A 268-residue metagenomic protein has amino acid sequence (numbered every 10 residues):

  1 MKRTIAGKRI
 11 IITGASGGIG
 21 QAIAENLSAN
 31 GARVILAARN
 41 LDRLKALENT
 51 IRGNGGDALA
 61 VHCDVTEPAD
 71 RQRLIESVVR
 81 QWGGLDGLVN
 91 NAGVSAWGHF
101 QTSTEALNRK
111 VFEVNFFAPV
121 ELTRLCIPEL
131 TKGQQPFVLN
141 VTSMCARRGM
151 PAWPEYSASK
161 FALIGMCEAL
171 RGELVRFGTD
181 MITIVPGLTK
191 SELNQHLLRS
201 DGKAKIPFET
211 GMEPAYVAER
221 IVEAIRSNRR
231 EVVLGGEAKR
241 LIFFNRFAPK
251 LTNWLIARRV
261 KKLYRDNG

Functional and structural regions predicted by a protein language model:
R9, S16-G17: Conserved glycine-rich cofactor-binding loop
A32-L47: Conserved glycine-rich Rossmann-like NAD(P)H-binding loop of the short-chain dehydrogenase/reductase
L41-D42, H62-R73, E105: The beta1-alpha1 cofactor-binding region of Rossmann-like NAD(H)/NADP(H)-dependent oxidoreductases
H99-F100, T104-R109: Substrate-binding pocket helix/loop in short-chain dehydrogenase/reductase
T123, S159: Active-site helix of classical SDR
S143: Residue(s) in the substrate-gating loop at a strand-loop-helix junction that position the organic substrate next
V175-G236, W254: SDR active-site lid
